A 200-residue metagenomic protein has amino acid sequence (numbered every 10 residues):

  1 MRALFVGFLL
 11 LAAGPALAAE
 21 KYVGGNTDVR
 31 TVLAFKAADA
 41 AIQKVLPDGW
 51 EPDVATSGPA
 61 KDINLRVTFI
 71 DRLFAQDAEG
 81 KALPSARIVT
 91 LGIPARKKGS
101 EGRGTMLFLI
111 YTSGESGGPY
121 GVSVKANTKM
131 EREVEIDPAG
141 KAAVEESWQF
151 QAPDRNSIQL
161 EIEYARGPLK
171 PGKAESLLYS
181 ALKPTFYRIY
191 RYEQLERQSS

Functional and structural regions predicted by a protein language model:
M1-G7: Sec-dependent signal peptide recognition, specifically the positively charged N-region followed immediately by
A3, A19-L73: N-terminal domain-onset segments
A13-P15: N-terminal signal peptide c-region/cleavage motif recognized by signal peptidases
L33-F35, V67, I93, F150 (+1 more regions): Short beta-strand element of the conserved SAM-dependent methyltransferase core
L65-F69, L107-I110, W148, L160: Generic hydrophobic, helix-prone segments enriched in Leu/Val/Ile
F74-R155: Aromatic- and glycine-enriched beta-alpha-beta binding-site module
K125-S200: Interaction-surface and assembly-scaffold signal
